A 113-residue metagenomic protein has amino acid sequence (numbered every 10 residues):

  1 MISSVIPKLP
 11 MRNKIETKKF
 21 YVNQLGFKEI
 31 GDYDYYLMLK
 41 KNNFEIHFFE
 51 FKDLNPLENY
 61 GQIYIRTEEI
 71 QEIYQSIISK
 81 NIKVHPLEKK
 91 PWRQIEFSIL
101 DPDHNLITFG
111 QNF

Functional and structural regions predicted by a protein language model:
M1-E16, I63: N-terminal beta-strand motif that seeds the catalytic metal site of vicinal oxygen chelate
M1-S3, N55-Y60, K90-P91: Short glycine-enriched loop/turn motifs at secondary-structure junctions
S3-V5, N23, Y35, F44 (+2 more regions): A generic structural signal for short beta-strands and their flanking turns/coil linkers
P7-K8, S98, F109-F113: Short beta->alpha transition motifs characteristic of CBS
N13-K28: Amphipathic alpha-helical segments
K14, I63-L106: Vicinal oxygen chelate
F20, M38-K40, S76: Alpha-helical scaffold elements within enzyme catalytic domains, especially in hydrolases
K28-G61, L106-Q111: Conserved short beta-strand elements that form part of the metal-binding/catalytic scaffold of enzyme active sites
